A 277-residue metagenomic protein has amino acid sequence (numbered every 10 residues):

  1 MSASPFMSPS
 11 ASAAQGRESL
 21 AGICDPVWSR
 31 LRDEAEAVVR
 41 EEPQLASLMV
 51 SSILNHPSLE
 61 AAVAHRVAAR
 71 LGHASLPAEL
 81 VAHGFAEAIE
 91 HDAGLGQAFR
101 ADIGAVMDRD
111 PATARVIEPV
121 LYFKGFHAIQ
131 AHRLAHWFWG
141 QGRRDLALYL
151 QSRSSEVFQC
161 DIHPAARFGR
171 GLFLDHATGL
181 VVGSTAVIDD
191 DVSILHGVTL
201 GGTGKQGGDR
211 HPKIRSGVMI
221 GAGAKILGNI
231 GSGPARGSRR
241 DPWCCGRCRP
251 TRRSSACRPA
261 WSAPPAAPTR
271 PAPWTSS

Functional and structural regions predicted by a protein language model:
M1-R153, T269-S277: Terminal amphipathic alpha-helical/low-complexity segments used for targeting or macromolecular assembly
S155-S262: Structural signal for interior beta-strand "rungs" in well-ordered beta-sheet cores of soluble enzyme domains
S255-P264, R270-S277: Non-catalytic C-terminal accessory region of glycerolipid acyltransferases and related lyso-lipid remodeling enzymes
